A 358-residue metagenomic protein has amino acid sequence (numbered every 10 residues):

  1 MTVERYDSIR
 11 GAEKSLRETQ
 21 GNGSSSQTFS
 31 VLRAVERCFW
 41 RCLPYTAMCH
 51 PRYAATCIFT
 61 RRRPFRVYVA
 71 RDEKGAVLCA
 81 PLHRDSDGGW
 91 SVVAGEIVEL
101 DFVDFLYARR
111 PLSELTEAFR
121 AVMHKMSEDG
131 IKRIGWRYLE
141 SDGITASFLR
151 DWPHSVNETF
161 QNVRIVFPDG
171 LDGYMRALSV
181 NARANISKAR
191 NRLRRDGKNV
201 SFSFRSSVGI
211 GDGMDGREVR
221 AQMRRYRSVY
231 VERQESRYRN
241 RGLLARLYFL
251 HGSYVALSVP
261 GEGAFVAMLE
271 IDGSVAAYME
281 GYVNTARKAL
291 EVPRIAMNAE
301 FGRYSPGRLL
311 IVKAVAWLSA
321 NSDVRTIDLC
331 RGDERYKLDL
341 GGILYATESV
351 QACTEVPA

Functional and structural regions predicted by a protein language model:
V3-V92, L139-I144, F148-N157, N162 (+2 more regions): A conserved beta-strand-loop-helix scaffold within acyl/acetyltransferase catalytic domains
S8, Y107, I165, V283 (+1 more regions): Active-site donor-binding loop signature of nucleotide-sugar glycosyltransferases
M48, K198, I327, Y345-A346: Secondary-structure boundary/capping residues
D85-E158, R287-L344: Acyl-donor binding region in acyl/amide transferases
L106-R110, G173-L178: Flexible, glycine/proline-enriched loop segments at strand-loop-helix junctions that form or flank small-ligand binding
Y107-R110, I165-P168, S206: Short beta-strand-to-loop capping motifs
R110, V180-R183, G341, S349: Short capping/connector residues at structural and topological boundaries
N157-I165, L344-V356: Conserved catalytic-core motifs of GNAT/GCN5-like acyltransferases
